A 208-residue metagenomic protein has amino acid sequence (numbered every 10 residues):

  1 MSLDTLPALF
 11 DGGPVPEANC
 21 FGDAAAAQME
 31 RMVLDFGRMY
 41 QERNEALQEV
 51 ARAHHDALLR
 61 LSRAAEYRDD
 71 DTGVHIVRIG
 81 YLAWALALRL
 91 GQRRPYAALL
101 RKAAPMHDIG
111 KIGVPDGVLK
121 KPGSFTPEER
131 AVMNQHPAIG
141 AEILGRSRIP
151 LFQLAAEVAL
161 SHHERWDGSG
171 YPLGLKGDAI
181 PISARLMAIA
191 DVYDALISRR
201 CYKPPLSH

Functional and structural regions predicted by a protein language model:
M1-Q41: N-terminal membrane insertion elements
G37-H208: Histidine- and acidic-residue-rich, metal-dependent catalytic cores
